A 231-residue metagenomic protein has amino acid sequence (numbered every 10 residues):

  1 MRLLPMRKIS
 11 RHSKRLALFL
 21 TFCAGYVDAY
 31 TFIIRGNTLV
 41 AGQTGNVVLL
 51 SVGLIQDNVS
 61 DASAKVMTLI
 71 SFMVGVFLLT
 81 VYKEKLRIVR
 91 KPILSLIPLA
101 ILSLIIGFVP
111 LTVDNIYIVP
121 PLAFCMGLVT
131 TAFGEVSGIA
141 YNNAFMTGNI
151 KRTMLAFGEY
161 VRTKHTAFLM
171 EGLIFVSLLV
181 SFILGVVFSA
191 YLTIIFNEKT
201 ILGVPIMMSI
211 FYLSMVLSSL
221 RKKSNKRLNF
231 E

Functional and structural regions predicted by a protein language model:
M1-S13, K226: Short, Lys/Arg-rich, polar N-terminal cytosolic tail immediately upstream of the first transmembrane signal-anchor
S13, A17-S60, V129-M170: Small-residue-rich hydrophobic segments that form or flank transmembrane alpha-helices in multi-pass membrane proteins
L69, M73-F77, L179-V187: Hydrophobic/small/kink-forming positions within alpha-helical transmembrane segments of polytopic membrane proteins
V76-V89, T193: Helix-to-loop junctions at the C-terminal end of transmembrane segments in multipass secondary transporters
E84-P98, E198-T200: Cytoplasmic membrane-interface "Motif A"-like loop-to-helix N-cap segments of 12-TM Major Facilitator Superfamily
I93-I106, P205: Structural signature of the two symmetry-related core transmembrane helices
A100-D114, M215, S219: C-terminal ends and interior cores of transmembrane alpha-helices in multi-pass membrane transporters/permeases
